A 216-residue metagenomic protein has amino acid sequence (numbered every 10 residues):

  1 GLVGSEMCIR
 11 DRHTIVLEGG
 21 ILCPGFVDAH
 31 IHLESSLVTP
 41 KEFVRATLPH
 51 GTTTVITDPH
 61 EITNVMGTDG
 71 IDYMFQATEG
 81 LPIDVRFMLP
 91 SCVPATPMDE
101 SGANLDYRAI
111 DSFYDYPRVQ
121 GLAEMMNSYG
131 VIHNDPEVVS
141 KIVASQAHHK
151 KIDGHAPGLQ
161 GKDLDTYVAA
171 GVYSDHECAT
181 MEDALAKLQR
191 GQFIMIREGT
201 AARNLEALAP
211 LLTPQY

Functional and structural regions predicted by a protein language model:
L2-I9: Short, small-residue-biased leader/transition segments that mark boundaries at the very start of proteins
R10-T57: Replace "His-x-His-based motif
R12-H13, G20, I83, K150 (+2 more regions): A structural micro-motif
C23-H30, T57-H60, M88, A123 (+2 more regions): Active-site neighborhood of phospho(di)ester-bond hydrolases with catalytic His/Asp-centered motifs
D28-T39, P94-Y107, Y173, E177: Active-site mouth loops of central-metabolism enzymes
S36-V38, T63-V65, A201-A202: Acidic-and-aromatic substrate-binding clefts and catalytic sites of carbohydrate-active enzymes
K41-H149: Divalent-metal coordination cores built from histidine and acidic residues
N104-E124, G130-I196, T200-Y216: Histidine/acidic residue-rich metal-binding segments in metalloenzymes
